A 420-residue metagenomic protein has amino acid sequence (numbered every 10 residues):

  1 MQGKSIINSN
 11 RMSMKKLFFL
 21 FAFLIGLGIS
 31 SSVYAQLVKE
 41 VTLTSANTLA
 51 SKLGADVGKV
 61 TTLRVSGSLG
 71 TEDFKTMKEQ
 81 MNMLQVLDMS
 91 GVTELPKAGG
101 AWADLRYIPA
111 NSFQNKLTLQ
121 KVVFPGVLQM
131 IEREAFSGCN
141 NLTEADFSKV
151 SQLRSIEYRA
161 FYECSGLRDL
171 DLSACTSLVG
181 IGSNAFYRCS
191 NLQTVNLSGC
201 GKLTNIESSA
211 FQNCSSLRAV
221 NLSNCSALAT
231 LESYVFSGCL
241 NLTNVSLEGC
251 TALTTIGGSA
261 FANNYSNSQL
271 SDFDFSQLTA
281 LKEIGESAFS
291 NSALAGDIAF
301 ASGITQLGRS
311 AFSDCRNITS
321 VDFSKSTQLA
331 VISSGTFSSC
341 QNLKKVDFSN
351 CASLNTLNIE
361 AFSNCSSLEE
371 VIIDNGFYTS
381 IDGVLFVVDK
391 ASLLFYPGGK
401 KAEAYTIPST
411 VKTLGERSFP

Functional and structural regions predicted by a protein language model:
Q2-K4, R11-L17: Positively charged n-region of N-terminal signal peptides that target proteins for export
L20-I29: Bacterial N-terminal signal peptides
I29-A35: Sec/Tat signal peptide C-region and signal peptidase I cleavage site
Q36-A55: The feature captures the LRR N-terminal capping module
V38-T44, T61-L69, L84-A103, L117-M130 (+12 more regions): Structural signature of tandem-repeat unit edges
L53-V60, Q80-N82: Flexible, charged surface loops at secondary-structure boundaries
K75-M81, A98-N115: Extracellular beta-strand-rich solenoid/capping regions of secreted or surface-exposed proteins that bind or remodel
P109-S112, E132-S137, E157-Y162, G182-Y187 (+9 more regions): Consensus positions within tandem repeat domains that build extended binding/scaffold surfaces
